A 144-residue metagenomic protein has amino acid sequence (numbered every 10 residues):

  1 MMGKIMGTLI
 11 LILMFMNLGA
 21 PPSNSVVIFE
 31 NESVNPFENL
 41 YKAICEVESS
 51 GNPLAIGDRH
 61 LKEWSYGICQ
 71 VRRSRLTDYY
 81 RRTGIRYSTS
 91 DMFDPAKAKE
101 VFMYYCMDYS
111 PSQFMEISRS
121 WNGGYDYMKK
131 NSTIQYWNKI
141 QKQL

Functional and structural regions predicted by a protein language model:
M2-G3, F114: Structural motif marking the loop-to-transmembrane transition
G3, L9-E30: Bacterial Sec-dependent signal peptides at the C-terminal "C-region" and cleavage site
P22-L144: Catalytic glycan-binding domains that act on GlcNAc-containing polysaccharides
